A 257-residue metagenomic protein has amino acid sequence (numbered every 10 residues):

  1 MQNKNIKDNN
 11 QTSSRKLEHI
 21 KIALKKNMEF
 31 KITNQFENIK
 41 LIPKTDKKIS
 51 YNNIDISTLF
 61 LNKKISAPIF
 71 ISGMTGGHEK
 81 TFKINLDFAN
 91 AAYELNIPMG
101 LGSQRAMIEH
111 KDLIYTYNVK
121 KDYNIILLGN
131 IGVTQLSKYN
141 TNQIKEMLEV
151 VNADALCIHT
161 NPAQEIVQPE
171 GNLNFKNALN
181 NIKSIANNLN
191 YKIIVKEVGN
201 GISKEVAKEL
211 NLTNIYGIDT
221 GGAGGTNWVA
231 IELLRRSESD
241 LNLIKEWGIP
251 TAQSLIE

Functional and structural regions predicted by a protein language model:
M1-L61, I65: An N-cap/entry alpha-helix motif that binds or orients negatively charged groups
I20, F82-I84, L156: Short, Φ-rich (hydrophobic/aromatic) sequence segments
N53-L61, N85-A89, H110-V119, Q143-M147 (+1 more regions): Short, charged beta->alpha transition segments
F60-H110: Active-site cofactor/substrate anionic-group-binding motifs, chiefly glycine- and Lys/Arg-rich phosphate-binding loops
P68, S72-G73, G100-G102, L128-N130 (+1 more regions): Short beta-strands and strand-loop turn motifs
L86-E94, D122, I126-L127, T134-E257: Alpha/beta enzyme core
E94-G132: A gly/proline- and charged-residue-enriched helix-loop-helix capping module
